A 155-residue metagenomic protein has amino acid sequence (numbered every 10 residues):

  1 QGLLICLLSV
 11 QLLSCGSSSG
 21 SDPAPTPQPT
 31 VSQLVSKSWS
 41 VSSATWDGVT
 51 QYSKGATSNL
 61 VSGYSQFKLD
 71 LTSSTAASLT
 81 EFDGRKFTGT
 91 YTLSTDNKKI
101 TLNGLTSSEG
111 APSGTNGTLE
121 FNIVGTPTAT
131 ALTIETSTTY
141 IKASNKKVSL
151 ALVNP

Functional and structural regions predicted by a protein language model:
Q1-L3: Bacterial N-terminal signal peptides that target proteins for export
V10-S14: C-terminal motif of bacterial Sec signal peptides marking the signal peptidase cleavage site
G16-T88, S94-P155: Lipid interaction determinants
